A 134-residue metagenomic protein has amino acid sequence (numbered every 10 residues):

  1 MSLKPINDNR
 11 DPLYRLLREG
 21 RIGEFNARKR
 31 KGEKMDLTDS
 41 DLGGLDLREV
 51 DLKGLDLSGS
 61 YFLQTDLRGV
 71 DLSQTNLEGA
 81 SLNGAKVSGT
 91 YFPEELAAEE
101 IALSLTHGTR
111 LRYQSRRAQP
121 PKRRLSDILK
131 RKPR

Functional and structural regions predicted by a protein language model:
M1-L3: Protein-protein interaction regions
P5, N9-L16, G20-R134: Tandem repeat scaffolds
